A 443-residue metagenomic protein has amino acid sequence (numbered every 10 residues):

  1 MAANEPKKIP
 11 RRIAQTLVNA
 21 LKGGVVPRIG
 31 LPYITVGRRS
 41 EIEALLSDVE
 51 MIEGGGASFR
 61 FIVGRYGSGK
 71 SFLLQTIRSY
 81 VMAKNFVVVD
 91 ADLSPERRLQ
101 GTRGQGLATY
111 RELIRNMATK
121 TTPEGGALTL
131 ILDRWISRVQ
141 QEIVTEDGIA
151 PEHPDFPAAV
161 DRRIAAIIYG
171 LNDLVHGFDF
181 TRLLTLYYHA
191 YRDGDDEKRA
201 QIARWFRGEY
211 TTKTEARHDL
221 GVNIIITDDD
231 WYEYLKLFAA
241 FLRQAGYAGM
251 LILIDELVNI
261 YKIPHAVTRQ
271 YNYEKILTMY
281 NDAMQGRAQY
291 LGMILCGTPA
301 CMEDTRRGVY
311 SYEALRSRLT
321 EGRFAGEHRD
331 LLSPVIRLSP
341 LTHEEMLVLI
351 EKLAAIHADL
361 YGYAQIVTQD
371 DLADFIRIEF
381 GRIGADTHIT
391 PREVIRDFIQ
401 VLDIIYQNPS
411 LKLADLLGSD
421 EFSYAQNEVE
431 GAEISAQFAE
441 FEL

Functional and structural regions predicted by a protein language model:
M1-S58, V144, L411-L443: A short, basic N-terminal segment
N4-I13, R199-V367: The catalytic "switch" region of P-loop NTPases
L31, T35-R39, G67, R103 (+8 more regions): Conserved phosphate/pyrophosphate-binding and hydrolysis machinery centered on Walker-type P-loop NTPases, extending
I42, L74, G106-Y110, R269-I276: Amphipathic alpha-helical segments in well-structured domains
F61, S68, F72-A245, Y406-S410: P-loop NTPase nucleotide-binding core
Y66-S71, V258-N259, T390: Gly/Ser/Thr-rich loops at beta-strand to alpha-helix junctions that form or flank small-molecule/cofactor-binding
T185-R204, A325-R329, S339-L443: C-terminal alpha-helical "lid" subdomain
